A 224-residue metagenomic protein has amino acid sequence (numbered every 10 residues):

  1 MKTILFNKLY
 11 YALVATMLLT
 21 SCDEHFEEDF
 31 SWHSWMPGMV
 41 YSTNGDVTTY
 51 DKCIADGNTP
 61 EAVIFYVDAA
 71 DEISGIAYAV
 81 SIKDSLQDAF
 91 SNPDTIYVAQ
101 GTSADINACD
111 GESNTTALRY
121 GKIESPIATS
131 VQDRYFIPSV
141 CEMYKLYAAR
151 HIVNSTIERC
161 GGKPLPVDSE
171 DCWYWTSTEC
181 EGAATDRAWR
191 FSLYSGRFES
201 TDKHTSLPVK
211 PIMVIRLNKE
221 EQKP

Functional and structural regions predicted by a protein language model:
M1-T20: Sec-dependent bacterial lipoprotein signal peptides
K2, F6, W175, K210-V214: N-terminal, helix-rich and Lys/Arg-enriched segments in bacterial and organellar proteins
K2-T3, D68-E72, G162-D168, C180 (+1 more regions): A general structural signal for short secondary-structure junctions and capping/turn motifs
Y11, Q132, S200: Generic anion/oxyanion-binding catalytic loop in active/binding sites
C22-D133, K203-P224: Short, compositionally biased
L118-F136, V140-S192: An exposed tryptophan-centered "aromatic clamp" motif
S169-C172, C180-P224: Terminal interaction module
